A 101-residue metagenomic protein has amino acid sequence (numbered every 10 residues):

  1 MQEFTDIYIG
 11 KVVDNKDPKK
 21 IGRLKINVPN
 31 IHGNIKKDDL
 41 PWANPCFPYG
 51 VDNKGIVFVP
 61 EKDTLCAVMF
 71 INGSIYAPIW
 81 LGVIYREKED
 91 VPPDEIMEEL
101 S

Functional and structural regions predicted by a protein language model:
M1-S101: Hydrophobic packing positions characteristic of elongated beta-solenoid/beta-helix-type spike/fiber shafts
